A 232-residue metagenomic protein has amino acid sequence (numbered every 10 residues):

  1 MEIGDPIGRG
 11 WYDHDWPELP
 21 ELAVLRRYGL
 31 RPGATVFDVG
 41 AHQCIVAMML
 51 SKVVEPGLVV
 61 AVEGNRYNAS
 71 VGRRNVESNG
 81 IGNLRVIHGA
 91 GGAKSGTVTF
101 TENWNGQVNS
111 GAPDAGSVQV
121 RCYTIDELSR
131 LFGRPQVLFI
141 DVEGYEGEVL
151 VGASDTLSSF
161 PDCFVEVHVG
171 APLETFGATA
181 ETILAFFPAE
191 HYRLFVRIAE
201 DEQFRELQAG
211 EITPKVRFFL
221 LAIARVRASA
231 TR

Functional and structural regions predicted by a protein language model:
M1-L22, G82, I87-L128, F132 (+1 more regions): Glycine-rich adenosyl-binding loop in Rossmann-like folds that engage adenosine-containing cofactors
M1-N75, N79-G82, D114, A180-I183 (+1 more regions): S-adenosyl-L-methionine
G29, T35-V46, S117, C122-F176: Active-site segment flanking the S-adenosylmethionine/decSAM binding pocket in AdoMet-dependent transferases
N65-R66, A90-K94, V169-A171: Short "lid" loop at the C-terminus of a central beta-strand within the Rossmann-like core of SAM-dependent
S70-V71, A93-V98, L173: A short beta-to-alpha transition loop/helix N-cap that caps and shapes the active-site region
T97-E102, F176-G177, L207-A209: Short aromatic-enriched loop/helix-cap "lid" or pocket-rim segments at secondary-structure transitions that line
